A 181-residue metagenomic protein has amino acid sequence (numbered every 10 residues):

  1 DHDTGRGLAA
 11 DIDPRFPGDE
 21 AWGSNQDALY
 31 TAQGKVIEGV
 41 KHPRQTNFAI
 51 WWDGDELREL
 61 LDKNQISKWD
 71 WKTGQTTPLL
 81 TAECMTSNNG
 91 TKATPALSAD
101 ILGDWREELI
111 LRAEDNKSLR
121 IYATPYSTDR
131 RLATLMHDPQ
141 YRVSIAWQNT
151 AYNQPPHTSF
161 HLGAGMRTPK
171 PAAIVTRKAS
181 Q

Functional and structural regions predicted by a protein language model:
D1-Q181: Beta-propeller-forming repeat regions
